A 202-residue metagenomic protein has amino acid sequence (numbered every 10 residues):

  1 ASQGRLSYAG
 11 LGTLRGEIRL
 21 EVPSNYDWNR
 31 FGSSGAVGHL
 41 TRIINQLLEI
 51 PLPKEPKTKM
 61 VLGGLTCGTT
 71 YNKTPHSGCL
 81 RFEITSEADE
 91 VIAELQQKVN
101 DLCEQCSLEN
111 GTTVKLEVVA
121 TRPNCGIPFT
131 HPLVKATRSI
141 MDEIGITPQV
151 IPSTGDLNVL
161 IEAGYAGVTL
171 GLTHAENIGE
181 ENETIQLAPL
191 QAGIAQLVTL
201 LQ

Functional and structural regions predicted by a protein language model:
A1-L108, V114-P123: Midchain, well-structured core segments that form catalytic/ion-binding scaffolds
G16-E17, K59, S139, Q149 (+1 more regions): Structural motif
A36-H39, L133, D156, G193: Catalytic-loop motifs flanking and including active-site residues across diverse enzymes
G38-R42, Q46-I50, K98-D101, L172-Q202: His/Asp/Glu-rich mid-to-C-terminal helical/loop segments that flank catalytic regions of hydrolases
L65, I146-Q196: Zn-dependent metallopeptidase/amidohydrolase metal-coordination segment
L108, D142, I161: Anion (oxyanion) recognition and catalysis
N124-I140: Short, low-order "capping/linker" segments at domain edges
